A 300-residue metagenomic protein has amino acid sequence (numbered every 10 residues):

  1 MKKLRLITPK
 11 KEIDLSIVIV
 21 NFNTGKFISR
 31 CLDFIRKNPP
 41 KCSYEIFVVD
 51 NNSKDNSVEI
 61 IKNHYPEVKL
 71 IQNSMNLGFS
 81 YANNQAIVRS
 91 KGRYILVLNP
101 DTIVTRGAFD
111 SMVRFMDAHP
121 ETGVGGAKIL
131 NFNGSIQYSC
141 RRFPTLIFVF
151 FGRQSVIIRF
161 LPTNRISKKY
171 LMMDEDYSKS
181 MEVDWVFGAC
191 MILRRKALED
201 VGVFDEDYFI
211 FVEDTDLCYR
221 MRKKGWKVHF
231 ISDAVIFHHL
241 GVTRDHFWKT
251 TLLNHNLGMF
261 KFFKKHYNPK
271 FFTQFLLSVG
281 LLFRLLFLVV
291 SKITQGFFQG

Functional and structural regions predicted by a protein language model:
M1-K37: N-proximal low-complexity "stem/linker" segments adjacent to membrane-targeting elements
F34, D50-V58, M75: A conserved acidic beta->alpha catalytic loop
Q72-S90, S111: Glycine-rich, basic loop-to-helix element that forms the pyrophosphate-binding segment of sugar-nucleotide handling
I95: Short aromatic/hydrophobic "clamp" motif used to bind/position activated sugar donors
I103-S139: Conserved donor NDP-sugar-binding/catalytic core segment of glycosyltransferases
P144-V183: Short, flexible, basic/aromatic active-site loop/helix in glycosyltransferases
D176-V235: A short, conserved alpha-helix in the catalytic core of glycosyltransferases
Y219-F298: Active-site-adjacent helix/loop segment of glycosyltransferases that harbors family-specific signature motifs
